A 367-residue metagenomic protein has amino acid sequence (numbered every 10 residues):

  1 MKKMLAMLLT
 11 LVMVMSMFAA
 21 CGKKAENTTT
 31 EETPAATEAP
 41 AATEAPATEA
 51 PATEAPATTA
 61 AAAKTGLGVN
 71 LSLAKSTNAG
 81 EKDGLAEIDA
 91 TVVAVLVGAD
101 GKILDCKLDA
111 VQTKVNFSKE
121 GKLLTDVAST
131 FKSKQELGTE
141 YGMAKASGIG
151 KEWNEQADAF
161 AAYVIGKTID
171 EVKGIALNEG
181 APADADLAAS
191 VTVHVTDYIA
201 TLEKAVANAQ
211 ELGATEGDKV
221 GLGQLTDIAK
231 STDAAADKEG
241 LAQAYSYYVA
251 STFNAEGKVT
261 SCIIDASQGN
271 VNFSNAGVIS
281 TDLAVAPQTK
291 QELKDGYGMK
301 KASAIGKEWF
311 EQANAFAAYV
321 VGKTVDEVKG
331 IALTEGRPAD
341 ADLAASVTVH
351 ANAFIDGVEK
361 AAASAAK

Functional and structural regions predicted by a protein language model:
K2-K24: Sec-dependent N-terminal signal peptides of Gram-positive bacterial secreted proteins and lipoproteins
F18-E31, T43, T48: Bacterial lipoprotein signal-peptidase II cleavage site
A25, A55-T65: Intrinsically disordered low-complexity regions specifically enriched for long asparagine
T33-T59: Ser/Thr-rich, Proline-interspersed low-complexity disordered segments
A62-K367: Active-site- and interface-proximal helix/loop "cap" or "latch" segments in soluble metabolic and energy-transducing
